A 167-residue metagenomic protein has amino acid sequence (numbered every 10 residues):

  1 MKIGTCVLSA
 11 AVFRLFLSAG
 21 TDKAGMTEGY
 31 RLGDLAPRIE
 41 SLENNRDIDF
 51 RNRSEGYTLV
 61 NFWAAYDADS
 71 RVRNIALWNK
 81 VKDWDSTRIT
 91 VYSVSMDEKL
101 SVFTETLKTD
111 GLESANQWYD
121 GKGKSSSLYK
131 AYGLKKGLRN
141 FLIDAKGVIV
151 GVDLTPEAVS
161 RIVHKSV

Functional and structural regions predicted by a protein language model:
G4, A11-E28: Bacterial Sec-dependent signal peptides at the C-terminal "C-region" and cleavage site
T21-R51: N-terminal "domain-start" segment that seeds a small globular fold
D49-V72: Short active-site neighborhood of thiol/selenol oxidoreductases, capturing the structured segment around
S54-Y57, S86-T90, E113-S114, A145: Loop/turn elements at helix/coil->beta-strand transitions in domains of secreted/extracellular proteins
L59-V60, V91, N140: Hydrophobic beta-strand anchors of alpha/beta hydrolase catalytic cores
R71-D110, K124-Y129: Structural microenvironment flanking redox-active thiols in thiol-disulfide oxidoreductases
T104-A145: Short, internal strand/loop/helix patches that form the active-site neighborhood or redox-interaction surface
G137-V167: Thiol-/selenol-based redox modules, centered on thioredoxin-like and closely related oxidoreductase domains
